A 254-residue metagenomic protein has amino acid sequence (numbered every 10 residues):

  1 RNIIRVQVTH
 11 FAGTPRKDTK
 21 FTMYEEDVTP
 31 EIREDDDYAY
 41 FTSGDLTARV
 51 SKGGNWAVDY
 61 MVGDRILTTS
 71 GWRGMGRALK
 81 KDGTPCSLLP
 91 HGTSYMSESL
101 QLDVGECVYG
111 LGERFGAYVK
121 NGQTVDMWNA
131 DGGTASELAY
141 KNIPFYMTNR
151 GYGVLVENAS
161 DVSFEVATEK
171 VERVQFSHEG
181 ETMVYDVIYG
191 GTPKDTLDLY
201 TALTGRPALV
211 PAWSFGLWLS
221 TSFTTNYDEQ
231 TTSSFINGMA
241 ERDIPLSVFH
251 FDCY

Functional and structural regions predicted by a protein language model:
N2-F41, L79: A low-complexity, Ser/Thr/Gly/Pro-enriched, surface-exposed linker/loop concept that marks segments flanking
I3, F145, D252: Active-site and adjacent substrate-binding regions of carbohydrate-active enzymes
T9, T22-M23, P144, P211 (+1 more regions): Proline-rich low-complexity regions
H10, N158, D252: Residues at the C-termini of beta-strands that transition into short coil/loop
R33-A212, S220-F223, E229-Q230, I236-G238: Catalytic and substrate-binding clefts that recognize carbohydrates or anionic sugar/phosphate headgroups
V210-L219, D243-Y254: Core alpha/beta catalytic barrel or barrel-like domain that forms the active/cofactor pocket in diverse metabolic
